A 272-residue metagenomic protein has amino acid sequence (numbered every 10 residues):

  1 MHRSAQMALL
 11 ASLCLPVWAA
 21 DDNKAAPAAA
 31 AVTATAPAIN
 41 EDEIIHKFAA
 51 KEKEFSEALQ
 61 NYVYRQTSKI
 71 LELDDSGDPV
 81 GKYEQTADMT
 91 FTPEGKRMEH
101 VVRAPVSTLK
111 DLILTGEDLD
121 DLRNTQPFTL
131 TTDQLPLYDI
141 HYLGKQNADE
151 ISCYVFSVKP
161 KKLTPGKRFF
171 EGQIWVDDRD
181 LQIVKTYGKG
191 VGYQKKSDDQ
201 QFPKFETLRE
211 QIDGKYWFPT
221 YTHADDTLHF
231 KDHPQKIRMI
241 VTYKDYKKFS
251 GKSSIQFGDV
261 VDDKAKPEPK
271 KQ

Functional and structural regions predicted by a protein language model:
M1-S4: Positively charged n-region of N-terminal signal peptides that target proteins for export
Q6-P16: Bacterial N-terminal signal peptides
A20-E171, D178-V184, K189-P203, Q211-G214 (+2 more regions): Structured extracytoplasmic
